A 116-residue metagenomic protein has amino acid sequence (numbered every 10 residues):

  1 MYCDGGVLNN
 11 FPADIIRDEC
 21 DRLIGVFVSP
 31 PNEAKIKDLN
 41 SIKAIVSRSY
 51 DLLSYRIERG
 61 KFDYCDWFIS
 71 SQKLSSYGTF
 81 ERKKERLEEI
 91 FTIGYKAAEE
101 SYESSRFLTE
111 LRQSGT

Functional and structural regions predicted by a protein language model:
M1-Y2, G6-T116: Non-catalytic peripheral regions of patatin-like phospholipases
